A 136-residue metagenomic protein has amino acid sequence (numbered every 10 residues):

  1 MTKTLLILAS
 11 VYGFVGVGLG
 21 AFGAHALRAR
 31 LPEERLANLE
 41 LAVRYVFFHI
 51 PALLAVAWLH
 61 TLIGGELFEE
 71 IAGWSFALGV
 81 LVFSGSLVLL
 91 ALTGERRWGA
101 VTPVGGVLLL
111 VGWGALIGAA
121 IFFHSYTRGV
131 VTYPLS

Functional and structural regions predicted by a protein language model:
M1-S136: Polytopic transmembrane helical bundles with strong interfacial aromatic enrichment
